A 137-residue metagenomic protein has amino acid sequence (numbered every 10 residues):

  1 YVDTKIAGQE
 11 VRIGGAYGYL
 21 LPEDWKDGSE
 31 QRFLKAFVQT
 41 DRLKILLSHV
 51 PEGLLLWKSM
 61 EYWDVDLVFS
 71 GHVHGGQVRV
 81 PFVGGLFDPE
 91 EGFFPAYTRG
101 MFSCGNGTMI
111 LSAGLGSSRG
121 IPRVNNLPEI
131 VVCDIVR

Functional and structural regions predicted by a protein language model:
Y1-G8, G100-G105: Short acidic-hydrophobic surface loop/beta-edge motif
D3-S48, E52-K58, G120-R123, P128: Binuclear metal-dependent hydrolase catalytic cores centered on His/Asp/Glu-rich metal-binding motifs
P51-V131: Conserved beta-sheet core of the metallophosphoesterase superfamily
C133-R137: Short beta-strand-to-coil "C-cap" segments at the C-terminal boundary of structured domains/repeats, marking
